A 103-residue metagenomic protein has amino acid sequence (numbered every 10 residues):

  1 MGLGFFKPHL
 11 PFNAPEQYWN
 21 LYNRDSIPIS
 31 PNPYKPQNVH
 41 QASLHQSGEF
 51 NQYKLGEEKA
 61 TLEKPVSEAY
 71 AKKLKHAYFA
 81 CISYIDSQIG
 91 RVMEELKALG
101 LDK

Functional and structural regions predicted by a protein language model:
G2-K103: Active-site-proximal cap/lid insertion segments
